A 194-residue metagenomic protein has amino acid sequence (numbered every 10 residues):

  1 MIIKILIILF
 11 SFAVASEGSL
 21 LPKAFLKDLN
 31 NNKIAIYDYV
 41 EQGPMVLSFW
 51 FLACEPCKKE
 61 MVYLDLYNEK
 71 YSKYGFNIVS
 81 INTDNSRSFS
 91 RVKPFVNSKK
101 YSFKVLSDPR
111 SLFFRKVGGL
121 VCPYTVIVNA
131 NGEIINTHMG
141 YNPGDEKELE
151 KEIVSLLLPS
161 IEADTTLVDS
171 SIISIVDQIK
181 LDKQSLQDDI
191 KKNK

Functional and structural regions predicted by a protein language model:
I2-A13: Sec-dependent N-terminal signal peptides
V14-Y37: N-terminal "domain-start" segment that seeds a small globular fold
L20, G43, L120-C122: Short, small/polar residue-rich loop motifs at catalytic or cofactor-binding pockets
I36-K58: Short active-site neighborhood of thiol/selenol oxidoreductases, capturing the structured segment around
V46-L47, I78, T125: Hydrophobic beta-strand anchors of alpha/beta hydrolase catalytic cores
K58-S98, R110-F114: Structural microenvironment flanking redox-active thiols in thiol-disulfide oxidoreductases
S98-Y101, P109-E152: Thiol/disulfide oxidoreductase modules built on the thioredoxin-like
A130-K194: Thiol-/selenol-based redox modules, centered on thioredoxin-like and closely related oxidoreductase domains
